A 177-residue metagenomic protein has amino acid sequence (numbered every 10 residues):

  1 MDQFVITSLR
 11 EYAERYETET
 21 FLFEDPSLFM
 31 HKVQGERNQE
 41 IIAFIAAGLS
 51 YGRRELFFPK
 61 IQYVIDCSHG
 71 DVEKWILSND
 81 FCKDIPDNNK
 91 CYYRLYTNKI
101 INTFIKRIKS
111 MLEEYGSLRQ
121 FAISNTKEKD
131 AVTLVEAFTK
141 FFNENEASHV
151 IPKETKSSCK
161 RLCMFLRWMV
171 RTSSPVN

Functional and structural regions predicted by a protein language model:
M1-N177: HhH-family (HhH-GPD) DNA N-glycosylase catalytic core used in base-excision repair
